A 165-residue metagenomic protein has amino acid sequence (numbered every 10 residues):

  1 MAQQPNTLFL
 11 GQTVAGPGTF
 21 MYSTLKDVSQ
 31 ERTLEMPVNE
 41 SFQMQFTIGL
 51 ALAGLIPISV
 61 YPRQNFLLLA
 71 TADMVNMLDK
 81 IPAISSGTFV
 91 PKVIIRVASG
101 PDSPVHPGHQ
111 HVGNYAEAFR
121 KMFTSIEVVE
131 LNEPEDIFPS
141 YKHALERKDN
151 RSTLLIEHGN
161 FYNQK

Functional and structural regions predicted by a protein language model:
M1-N163: Thiamine diphosphate
